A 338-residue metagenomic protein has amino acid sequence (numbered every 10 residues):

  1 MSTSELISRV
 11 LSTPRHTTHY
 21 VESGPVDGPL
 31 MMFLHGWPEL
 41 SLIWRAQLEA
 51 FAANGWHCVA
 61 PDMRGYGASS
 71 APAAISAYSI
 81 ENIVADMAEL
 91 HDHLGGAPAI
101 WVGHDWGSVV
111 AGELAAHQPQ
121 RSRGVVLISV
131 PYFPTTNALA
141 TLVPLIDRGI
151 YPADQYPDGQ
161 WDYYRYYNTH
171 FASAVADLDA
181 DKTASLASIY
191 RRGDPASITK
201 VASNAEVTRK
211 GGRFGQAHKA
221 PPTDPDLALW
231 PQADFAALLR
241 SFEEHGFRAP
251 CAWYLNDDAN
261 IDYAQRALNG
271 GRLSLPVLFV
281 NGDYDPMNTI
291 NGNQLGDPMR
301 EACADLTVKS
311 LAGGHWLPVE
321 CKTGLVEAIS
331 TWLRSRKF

Functional and structural regions predicted by a protein language model:
S4-L6, Y66-V102, W106-D305: Flexible "cap/lid" subdomain of the alpha/beta-hydrolase fold that forms the substrate-access gate
I7, L30-F33, V59, V102 (+2 more regions): Conserved Rossmann-like nucleotide-binding pocket used by diverse enzymes that bind dinucleotide cofactors
P14-E22: A short loop-to-beta-strand scaffold at the N-terminal edge of the catalytic core in hydrolase folds
V21-S70, L90, H104: Conserved HGGG/HGGXW glycine-rich cap/lid loop of the alpha/beta-hydrolase fold
P25-V26, L94-A97, R336: Glycine-rich phosphate-binding loop signature in dinucleotide/nucleotide-binding domains
G36, S79, D105, E320-C321: Active-site helix-initiating loop/hinge in glycosyltransferases
R45, G112-A116, V326: Short, hydrophobic alpha-helix immediately C-terminal to the catalytic nucleophile
D305-F338: Catalytic active-site module of serine/aspartate enzymes centered on a nucleophile-bearing elbow/loop
